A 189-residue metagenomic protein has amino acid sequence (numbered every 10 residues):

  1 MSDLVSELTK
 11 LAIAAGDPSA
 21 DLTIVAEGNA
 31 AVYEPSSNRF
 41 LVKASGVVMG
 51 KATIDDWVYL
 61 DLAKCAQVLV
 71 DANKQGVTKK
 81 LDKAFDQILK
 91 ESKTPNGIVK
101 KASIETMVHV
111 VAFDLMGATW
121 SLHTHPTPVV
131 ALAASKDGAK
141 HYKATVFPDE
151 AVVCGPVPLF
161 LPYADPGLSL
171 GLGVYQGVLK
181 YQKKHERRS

Functional and structural regions predicted by a protein language model:
M1-S189: Glycine-rich flexible loops
